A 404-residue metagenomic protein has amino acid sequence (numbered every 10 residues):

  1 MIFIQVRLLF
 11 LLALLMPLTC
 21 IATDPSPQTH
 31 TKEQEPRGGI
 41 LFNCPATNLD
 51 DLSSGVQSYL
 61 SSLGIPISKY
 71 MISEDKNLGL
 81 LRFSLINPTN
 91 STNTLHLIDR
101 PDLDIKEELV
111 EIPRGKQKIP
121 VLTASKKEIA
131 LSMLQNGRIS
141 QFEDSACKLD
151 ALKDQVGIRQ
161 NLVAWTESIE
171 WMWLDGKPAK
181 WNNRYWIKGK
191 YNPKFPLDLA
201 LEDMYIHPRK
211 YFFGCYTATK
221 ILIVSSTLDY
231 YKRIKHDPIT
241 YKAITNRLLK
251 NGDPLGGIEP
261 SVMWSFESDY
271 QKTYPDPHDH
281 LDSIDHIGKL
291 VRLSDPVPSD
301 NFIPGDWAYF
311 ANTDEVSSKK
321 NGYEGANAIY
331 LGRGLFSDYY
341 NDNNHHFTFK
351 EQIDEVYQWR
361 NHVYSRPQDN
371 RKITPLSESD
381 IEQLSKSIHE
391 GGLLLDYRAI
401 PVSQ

Functional and structural regions predicted by a protein language model:
M1-L9: Bacterial N-terminal signal peptides that target proteins for export
L9-T19: Bacterial N-terminal signal peptides
C20-G322, L331-Q404: Cysteine-nucleophile amide-bond enzymes
